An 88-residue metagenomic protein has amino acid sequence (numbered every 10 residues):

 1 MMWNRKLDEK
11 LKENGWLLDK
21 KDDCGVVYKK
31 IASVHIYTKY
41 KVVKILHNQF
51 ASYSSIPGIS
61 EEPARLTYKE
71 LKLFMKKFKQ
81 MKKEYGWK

Functional and structural regions predicted by a protein language model:
M1-D8, E13, L17, C24-G25 (+1 more regions): Intrinsically disordered, low-complexity regulatory regions enriched in serine/threonine/proline and acidic residues
